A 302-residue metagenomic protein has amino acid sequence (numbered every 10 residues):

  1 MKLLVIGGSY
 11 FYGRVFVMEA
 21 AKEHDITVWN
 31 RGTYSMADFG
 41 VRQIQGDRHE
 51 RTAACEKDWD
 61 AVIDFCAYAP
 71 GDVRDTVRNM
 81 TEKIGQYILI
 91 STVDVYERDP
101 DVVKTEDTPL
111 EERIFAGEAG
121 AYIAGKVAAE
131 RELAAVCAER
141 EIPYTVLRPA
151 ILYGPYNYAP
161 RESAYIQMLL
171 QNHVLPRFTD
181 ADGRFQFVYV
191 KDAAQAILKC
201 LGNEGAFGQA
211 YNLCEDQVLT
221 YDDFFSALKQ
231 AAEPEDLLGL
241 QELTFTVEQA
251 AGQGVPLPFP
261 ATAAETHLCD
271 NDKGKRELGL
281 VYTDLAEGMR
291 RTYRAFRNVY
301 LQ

Functional and structural regions predicted by a protein language model:
L3-E23: N-terminal Rossmann NAD(P)H-binding glycine-rich loop of SDR-like oxidoreductase domains
I6-G7, G154, F178-G183, Y211-V218 (+3 more regions): Glycine-rich Rossmann NAD(P)(H)-binding loop
D75-V127, C137, T145: Conserved Rossmann-fold NAD(P)-dependent oxidoreductase catalytic core, especially the SDR/UDP-sugar
E130-Y156: Conserved beta-loop-beta element that borders a ligand/cofactor-binding pocket
A159-Y165, F178-L201, G208-Q209: Substrate-positioning beta->alpha
V190, A250-V281: Conserved C-terminal active-site "lid" loop/helix of NAD(P)H-dependent oxidoreductases that clamps the redox cofactor
K199-P258, R291: Mid/C-terminal beta-alpha module of Rossmann-like enzyme folds, strongest in SDR-family dehydrogenases/epimerases
D284-Q302: Amphipathic terminal alpha-helices
